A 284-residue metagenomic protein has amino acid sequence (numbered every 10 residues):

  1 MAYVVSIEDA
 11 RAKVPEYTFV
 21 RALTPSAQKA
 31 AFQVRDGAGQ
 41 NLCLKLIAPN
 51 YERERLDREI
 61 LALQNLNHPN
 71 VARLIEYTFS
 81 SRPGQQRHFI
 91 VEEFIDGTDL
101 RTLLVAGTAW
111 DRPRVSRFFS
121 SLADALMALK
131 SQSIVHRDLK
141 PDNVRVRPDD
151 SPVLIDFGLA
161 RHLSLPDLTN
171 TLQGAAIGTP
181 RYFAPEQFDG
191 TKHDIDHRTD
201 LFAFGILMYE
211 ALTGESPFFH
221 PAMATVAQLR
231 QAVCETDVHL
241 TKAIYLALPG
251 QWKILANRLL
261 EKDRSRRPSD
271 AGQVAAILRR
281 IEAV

Functional and structural regions predicted by a protein language model:
N50-N65: AlphaC helix of the eukaryotic protein kinase fold
R73-H88: Short beta-strand micro-motifs within the conserved protein kinase catalytic domain, predominantly in the N-lobe
G84-D99: Conserved short submotifs of the Hanks-type protein kinase catalytic core that shape the nucleotide-binding pocket
L100-W110: AlphaC helix of the protein kinase catalytic domain
F118-F119: Activation segment signature within eukaryotic-like protein kinase domains
D124-I134: Protein kinase catalytic-loop region centered on the HRD/HxD motif
